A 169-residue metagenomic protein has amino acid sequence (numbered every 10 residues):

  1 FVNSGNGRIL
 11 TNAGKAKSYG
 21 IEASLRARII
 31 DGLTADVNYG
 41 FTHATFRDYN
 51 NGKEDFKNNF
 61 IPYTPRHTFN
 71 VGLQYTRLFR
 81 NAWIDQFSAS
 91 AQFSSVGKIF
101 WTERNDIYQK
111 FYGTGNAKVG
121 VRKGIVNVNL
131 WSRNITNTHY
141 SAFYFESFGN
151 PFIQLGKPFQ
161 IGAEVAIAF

Functional and structural regions predicted by a protein language model:
F1, F46, H139-Y140: Short acidic/His/Gly/Ser-rich catalytic and metal-binding motifs that mark active-site loops of diverse hydrolases
V2-L10, N51-N59, N105-K110, Y144-I153: Flexible, surface-exposed loop regions and adjacent strand-edge segments of Gram-negative outer-membrane beta-barrel
T11-T102, A166: Gram-negative outer-membrane beta-barrel transporters
K17-Y19, Y63-F69, F111-G115, G124 (+1 more regions): Residues that define the transmembrane beta-barrel architecture of outer-membrane proteins
E22, N116, N134-N137: Acidic active-site catalytic centers that drive phospho-/nucleotidyl reactions and related ester hydrolyses
A35, S94-T102, V121-F169: C-terminal beta-signal and adjacent terminal beta-strands/loops of Gram-negative outer-membrane beta-barrel proteins
T68-Y75, G113-V119, F152, A163-V165: Feature captures outer-membrane beta-barrel proteins of Gram-negative bacteria and organelles
T102-Q109, G115-K118: Short, glycine/charged-rich beta-strand-loop motifs at protein surfaces that mediate ligand recognition and catalysis
